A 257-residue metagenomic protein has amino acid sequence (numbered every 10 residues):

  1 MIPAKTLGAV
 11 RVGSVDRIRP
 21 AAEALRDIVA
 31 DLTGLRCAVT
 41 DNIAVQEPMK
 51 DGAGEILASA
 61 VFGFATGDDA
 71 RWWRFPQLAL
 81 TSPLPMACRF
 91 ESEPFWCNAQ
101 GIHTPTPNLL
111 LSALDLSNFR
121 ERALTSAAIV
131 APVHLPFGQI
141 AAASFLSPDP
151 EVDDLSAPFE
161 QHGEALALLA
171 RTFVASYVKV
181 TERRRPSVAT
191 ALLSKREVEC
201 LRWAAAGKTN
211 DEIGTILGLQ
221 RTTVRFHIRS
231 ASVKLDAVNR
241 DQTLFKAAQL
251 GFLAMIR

Functional and structural regions predicted by a protein language model:
M1-A22, D31-L32, A141-A143, S147-A191: Juxtadomain coupling helices with adjacent low-complexity linkers
A4-V12, E23-H134: Regulatory input/activation interfaces that engage signals or partners
I102-N108, V133-S147, P158: Conserved binding/catalytic microenvironments
R196-C200: The N-cap/first-turn positions of alpha helices within or immediately adjacent to helix-turn-helix DNA-binding domains
R202, T215, F245: A cross-family signal for key residues in well-ordered alpha-helices that form functional helical elements
A204-K208, A247: Short helix-to-turn junction characteristic of helix-turn-helix DNA-binding domains, especially the helix
T209-Q242: Recognition helix of helix-turn-helix DNA-binding domains
V233-R257: Basic, Lys/Arg-enriched C-terminal extension of HTH/homeodomain DNA-binding domains
